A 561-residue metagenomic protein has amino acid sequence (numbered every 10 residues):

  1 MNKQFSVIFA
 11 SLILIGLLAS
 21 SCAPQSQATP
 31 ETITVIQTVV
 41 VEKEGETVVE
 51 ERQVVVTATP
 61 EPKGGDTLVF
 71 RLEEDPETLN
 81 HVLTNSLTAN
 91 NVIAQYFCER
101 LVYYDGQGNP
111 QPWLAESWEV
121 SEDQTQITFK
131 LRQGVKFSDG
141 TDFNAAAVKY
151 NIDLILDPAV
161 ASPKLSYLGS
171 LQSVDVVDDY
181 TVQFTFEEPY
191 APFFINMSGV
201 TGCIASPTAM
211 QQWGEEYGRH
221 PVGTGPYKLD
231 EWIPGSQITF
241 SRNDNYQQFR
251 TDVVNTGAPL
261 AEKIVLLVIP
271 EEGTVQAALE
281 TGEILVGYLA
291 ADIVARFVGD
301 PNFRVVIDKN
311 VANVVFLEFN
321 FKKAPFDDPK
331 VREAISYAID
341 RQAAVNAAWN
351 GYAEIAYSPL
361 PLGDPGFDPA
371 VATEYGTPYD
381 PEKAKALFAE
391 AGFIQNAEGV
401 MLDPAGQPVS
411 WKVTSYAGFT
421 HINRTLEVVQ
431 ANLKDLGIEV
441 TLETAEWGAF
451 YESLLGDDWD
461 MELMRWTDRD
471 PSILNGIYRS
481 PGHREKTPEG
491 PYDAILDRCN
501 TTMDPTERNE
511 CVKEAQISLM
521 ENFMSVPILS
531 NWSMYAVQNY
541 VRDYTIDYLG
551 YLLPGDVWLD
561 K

Functional and structural regions predicted by a protein language model:
R71-E122, D153, V222: N-terminal lobe/hinge region of extracytoplasmic solute-binding protein
V92-Q95, I233-I238, A338-V371, H421-A431 (+1 more regions): Detector for C-terminal structural segments
D105-N109, S198-V265, E271-G273, D380-A386 (+1 more regions): Gly/Pro-rich hinge or "lid" segments in bacterial periplasmic/extracellular proteins
E116-A161, V177, Q183, P325-D327: Aromatic- and charge-enriched surface segment that lines or borders ligand/interaction sites
K130, L165-A209, P226-I233: Surface-exposed binding/hinge segments that line and control ligand-binding clefts or catalytic entry sites
I155, A159, S173-D175, D230-S241 (+8 more regions): Extracellular/periplasmic solute-recognition and catalytic clefts
G218, Q248-F297, E427-A431, G437-T441 (+1 more regions): Ligand-site clamp/hinge motif
Y227, N320, I355-A397, A417-R424: Structural transition elements
